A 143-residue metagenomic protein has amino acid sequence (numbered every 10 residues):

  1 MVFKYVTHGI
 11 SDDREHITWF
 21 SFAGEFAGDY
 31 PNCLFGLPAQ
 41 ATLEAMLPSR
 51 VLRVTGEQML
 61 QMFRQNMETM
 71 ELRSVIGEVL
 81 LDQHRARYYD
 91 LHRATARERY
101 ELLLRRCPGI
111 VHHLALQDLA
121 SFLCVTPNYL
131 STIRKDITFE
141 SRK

Functional and structural regions predicted by a protein language model:
M1-H8, A23-G24: Glycine- and acidic-residue-biased ligand/ion/polar-headgroup-sensing regions
V6, D29-Y30, Q61-M62, L103 (+1 more regions): Residues that scaffold the ATP/ADP-binding catalytic core of kinase and kinase-like folds
V6-I10, E44-M46: A generic structural motif
H8-G9, T18, P31-N32, H112-H113: Short histidine-centered beta-strand/loop micro-motifs that create catalytic or ligand/metal-coordination sites
H16-V75: Cyclic-nucleotide recognition modules
Q58-Y88, H92-R93, R97, L116-Q117 (+1 more regions): Alpha-helical bundle regulatory/interaction domains
A94-K143: Phosphate-/nucleic-acid-contacting segments
